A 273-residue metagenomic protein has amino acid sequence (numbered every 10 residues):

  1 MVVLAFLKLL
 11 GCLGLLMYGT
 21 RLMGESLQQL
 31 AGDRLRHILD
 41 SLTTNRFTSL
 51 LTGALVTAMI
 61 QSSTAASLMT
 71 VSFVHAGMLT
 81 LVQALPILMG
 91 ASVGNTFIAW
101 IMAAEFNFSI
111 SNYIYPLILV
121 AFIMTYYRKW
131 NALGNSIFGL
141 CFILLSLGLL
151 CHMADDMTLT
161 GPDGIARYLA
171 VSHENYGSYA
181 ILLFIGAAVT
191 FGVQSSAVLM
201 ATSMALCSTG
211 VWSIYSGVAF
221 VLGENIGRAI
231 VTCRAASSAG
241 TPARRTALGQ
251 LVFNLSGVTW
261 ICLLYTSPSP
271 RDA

Functional and structural regions predicted by a protein language model:
V2-L42, R46, G139-F184: Helix-loop-helix hairpins and the membrane-proximal interhelical loops of multi-pass alpha-helical transport proteins
V3-L7, V82-G90, T96, W100-C151 (+2 more regions): Signature of multi-pass transmembrane helix bundles
L10-T20, G53, L117-Y126, G139-L149 (+3 more regions): Hydrophobic core segments of alpha-helical transmembrane domains in multi-pass membrane transport and ion-translocation
L27-L55, A201-S208, W212: Membrane-embedded helical hairpins/re-entrant loop segments and their flanking transmembrane helices within multi-pass
D33, S41, N45, G53 (+7 more regions): Alpha-helical transmembrane segments of multi-pass membrane proteins, especially transporters and channels
T57-I60, A66-N95, W100-N112, L117 (+4 more regions): Membrane-interfacial helix-loop connectors
V193, R228-V231, G257, I261: Alpha-helical transmembrane segments of multipass membrane proteins
Y265-A273: Single conserved hydrophobic/aromatic residue that forms the stacking wall/gate of nucleotide- or nucleobase-binding
